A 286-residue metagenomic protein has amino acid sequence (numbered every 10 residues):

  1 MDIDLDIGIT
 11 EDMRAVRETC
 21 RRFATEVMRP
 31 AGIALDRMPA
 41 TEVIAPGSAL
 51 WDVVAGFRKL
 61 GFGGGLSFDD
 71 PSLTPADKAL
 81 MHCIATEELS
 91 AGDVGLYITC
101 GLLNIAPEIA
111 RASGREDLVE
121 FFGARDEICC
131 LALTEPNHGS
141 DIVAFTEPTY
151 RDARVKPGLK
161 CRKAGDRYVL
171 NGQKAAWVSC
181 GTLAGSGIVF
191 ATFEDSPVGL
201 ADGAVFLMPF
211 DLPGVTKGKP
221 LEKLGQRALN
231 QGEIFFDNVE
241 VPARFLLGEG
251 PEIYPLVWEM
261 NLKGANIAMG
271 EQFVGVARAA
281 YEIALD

Functional and structural regions predicted by a protein language model:
M1-C100, F121: Amphipathic, small/basic residue-rich leader segments at the start of a protein or domain
L5-V16, T216-D286: Glycine-rich beta->alpha junctions and the first turn(s) of the following alpha-helix
Y97-E116, G139-I142: N-terminal glycine-rich flavin-associated loop
D126-D141: A short, Trp-centered hydrophobic/proline-enriched beta-strand micro-motif
H138-S140, Y150-A153, Y168: Hydrophobic, small-residue-rich alpha-helical packing segments that form membrane-like cores
P148-D152, V178-S179, S196-P197, K223-R227: Short Gly/Pro-enriched turn/cap motifs at secondary-structure boundaries
L159-R162: A structural signal for short hydrophobic beta-strand segments in well-ordered beta-sheet cores
R167, Q173-T216: A short core secondary-structure module
